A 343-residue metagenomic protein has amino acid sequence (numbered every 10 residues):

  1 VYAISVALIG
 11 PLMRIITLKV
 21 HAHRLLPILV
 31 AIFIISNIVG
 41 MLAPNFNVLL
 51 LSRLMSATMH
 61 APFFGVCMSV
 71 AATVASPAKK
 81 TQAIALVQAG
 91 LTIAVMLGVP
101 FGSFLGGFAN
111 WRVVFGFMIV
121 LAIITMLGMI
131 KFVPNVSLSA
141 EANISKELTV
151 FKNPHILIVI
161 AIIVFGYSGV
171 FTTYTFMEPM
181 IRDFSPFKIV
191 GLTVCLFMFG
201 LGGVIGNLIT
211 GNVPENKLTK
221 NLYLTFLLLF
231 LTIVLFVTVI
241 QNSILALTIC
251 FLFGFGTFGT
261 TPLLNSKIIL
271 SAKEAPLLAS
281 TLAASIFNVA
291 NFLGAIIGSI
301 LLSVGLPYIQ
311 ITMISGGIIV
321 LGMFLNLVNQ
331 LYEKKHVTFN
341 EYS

Functional and structural regions predicted by a protein language model:
L8-P44: Conserved MFS/SLC helix-loop-helix module at the cytosolic interface between two early adjacent transmembrane helices
I9-H21, G206-L218, L302-S303: Helix-to-loop junctions at the C-terminal end of transmembrane segments in multipass secondary transporters
S36-V39, N47-S56, I244-L252: Paired small-residue
V48, P77-A78, Q82-K131, F176 (+1 more regions): Helix-loop-helix hairpin linking two adjacent transmembrane segments in secondary transporters
S52-G90: Cytoplasmic helix-loop-helix junction between adjacent transmembrane helices in 12-TM secondary transporters
F63-A75, G259-A272: Intracellular juxtamembrane helix-capping segments at the cytosolic ends of symmetry-related transmembrane helices
K220-L264: C-terminal transmembrane helical hairpin of 12-TM major facilitator-type secondary transporters
L270-L306, S315: A late C-terminal transmembrane helix in Major Facilitator Superfamily
